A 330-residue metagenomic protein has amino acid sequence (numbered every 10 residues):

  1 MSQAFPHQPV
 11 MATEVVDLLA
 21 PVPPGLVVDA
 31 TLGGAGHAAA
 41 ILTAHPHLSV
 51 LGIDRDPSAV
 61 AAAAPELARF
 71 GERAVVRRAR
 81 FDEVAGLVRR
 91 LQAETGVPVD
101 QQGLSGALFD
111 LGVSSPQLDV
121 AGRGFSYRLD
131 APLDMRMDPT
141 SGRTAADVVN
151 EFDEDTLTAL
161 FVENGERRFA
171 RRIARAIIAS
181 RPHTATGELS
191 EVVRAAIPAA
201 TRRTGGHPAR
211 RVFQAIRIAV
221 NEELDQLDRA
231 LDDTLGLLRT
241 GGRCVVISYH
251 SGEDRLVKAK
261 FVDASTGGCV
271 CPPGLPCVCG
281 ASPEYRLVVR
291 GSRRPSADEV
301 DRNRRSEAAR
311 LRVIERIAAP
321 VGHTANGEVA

Functional and structural regions predicted by a protein language model:
M1-A330: S-adenosyl-L-methionine-dependent methyltransferase catalytic core, i.e., the SAM/SAH-binding region
